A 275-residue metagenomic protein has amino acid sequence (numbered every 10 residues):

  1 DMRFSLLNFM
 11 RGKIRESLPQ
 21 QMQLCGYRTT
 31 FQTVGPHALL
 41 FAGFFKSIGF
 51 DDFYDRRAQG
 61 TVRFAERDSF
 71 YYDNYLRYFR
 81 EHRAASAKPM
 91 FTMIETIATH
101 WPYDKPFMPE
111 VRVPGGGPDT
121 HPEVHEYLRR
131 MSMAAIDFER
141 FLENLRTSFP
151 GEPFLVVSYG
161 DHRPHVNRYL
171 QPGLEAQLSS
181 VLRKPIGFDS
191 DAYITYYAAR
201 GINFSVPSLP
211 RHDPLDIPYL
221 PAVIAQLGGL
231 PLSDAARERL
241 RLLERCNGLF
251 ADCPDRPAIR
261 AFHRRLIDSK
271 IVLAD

Functional and structural regions predicted by a protein language model:
D1-D275: Solvent-exposed soluble domains appended to multi-pass membrane proteins
